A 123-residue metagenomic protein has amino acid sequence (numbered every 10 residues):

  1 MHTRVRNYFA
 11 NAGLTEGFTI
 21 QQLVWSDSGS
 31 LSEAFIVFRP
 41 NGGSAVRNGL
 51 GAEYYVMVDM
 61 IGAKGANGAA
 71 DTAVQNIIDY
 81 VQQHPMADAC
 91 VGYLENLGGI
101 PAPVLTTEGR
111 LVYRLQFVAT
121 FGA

Functional and structural regions predicted by a protein language model:
M1-N48, H84-C90: Small/polar-rich, solvent-exposed N-terminal microdomains that initiate assembly or binding
V5, F9, I20, I36-F38 (+4 more regions): Hydrophobic beta-strand residues in large extracellular and virion-surface proteins
S28-G29, G68, V91, G109: Intrinsic-disorder/low-complexity loop/linker signature
G42-A45, A63, A102: Short beta-turn/strand-loop junction motif enriched in small, turn-promoting residues
L50-A66, L111-G122: Oligomerization/assembly interface segments of phage tail-like spikes and tubes
I61-M86: Mid-chain, well-packed structural core segment of small domains
V81-A123: Acidic-leaning, charged glycine-interspersed low-complexity segments
